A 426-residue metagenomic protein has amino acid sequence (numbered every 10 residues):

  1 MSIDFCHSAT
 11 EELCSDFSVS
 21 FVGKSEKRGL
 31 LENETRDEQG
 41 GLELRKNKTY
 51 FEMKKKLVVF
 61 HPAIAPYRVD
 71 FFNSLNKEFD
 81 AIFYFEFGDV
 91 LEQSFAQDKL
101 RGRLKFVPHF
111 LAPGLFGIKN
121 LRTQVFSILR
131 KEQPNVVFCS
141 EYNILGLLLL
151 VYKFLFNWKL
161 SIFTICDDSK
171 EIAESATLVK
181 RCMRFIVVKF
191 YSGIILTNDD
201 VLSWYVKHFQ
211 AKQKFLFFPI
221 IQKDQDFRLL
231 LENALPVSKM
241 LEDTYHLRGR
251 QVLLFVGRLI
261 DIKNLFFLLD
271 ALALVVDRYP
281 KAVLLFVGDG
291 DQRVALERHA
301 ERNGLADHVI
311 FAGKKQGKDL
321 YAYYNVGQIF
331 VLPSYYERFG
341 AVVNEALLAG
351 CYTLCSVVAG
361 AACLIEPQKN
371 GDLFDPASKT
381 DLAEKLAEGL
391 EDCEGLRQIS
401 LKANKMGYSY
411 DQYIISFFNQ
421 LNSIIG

Functional and structural regions predicted by a protein language model:
V69-D70, Q251-L274, L284, D291-E297: A conserved mid-protein helix/loop that constitutes part of the nucleotide-sugar donor-binding site
L160-L178, F190-G193: A short, histidine- and acid-enriched strand-loop-helix "catalytic/donor-clamping" loop that lines the nucleotide-sugar
K189-K239, L247-R248: Donor nucleotide-sugar binding/catalytic pocket of nucleotide-sugar-dependent glycosyltransferases
K281, G395-S409: A short, well-ordered alpha-helix in the C-terminal region of glycosyltransferases
K314-K315, A322-G327: Short alpha-helical donor nucleotide-sugar binding micro-motif in glycosyltransferases
Y335: Aromatic "clamp/platform" in nucleotide-sugar-dependent glycosyltransferases that forms part of the donor/acceptor
Y352-C355: Short hydrophobic beta-strand element within catalytic cores of glycosyltransferases and related nucleotide-activated
P367-Q368, D372-K379, E388-C393: Conserved acidic donor-binding segment of nucleotide-sugar-dependent glycosyltransferases
